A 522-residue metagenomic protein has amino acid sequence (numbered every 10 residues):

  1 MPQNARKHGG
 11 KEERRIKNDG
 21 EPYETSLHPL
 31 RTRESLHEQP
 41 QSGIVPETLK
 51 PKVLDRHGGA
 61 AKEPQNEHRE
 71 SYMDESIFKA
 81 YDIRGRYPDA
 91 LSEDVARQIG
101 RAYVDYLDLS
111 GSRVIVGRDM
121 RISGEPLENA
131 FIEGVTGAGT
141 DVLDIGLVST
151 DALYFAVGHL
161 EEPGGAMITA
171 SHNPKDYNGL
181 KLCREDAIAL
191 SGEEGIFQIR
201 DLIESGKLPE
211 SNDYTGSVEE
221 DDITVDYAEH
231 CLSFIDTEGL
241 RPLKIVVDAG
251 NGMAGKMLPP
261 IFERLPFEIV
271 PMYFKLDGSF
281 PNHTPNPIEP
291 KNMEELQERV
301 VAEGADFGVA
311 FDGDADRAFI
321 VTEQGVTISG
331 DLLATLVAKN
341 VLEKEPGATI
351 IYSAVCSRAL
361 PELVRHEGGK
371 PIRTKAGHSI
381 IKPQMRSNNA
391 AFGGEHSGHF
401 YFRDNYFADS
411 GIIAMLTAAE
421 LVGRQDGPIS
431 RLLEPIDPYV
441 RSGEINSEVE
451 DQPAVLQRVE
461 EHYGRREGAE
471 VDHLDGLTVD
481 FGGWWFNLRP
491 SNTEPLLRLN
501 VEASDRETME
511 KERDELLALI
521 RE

Functional and structural regions predicted by a protein language model:
G9, I16-K17, T25, R33-S35 (+2 more regions): A cross-taxon signal for low-complexity, glycine/charged-rich
R69-E133, G137-G139, V218-K244: An N-terminal, well-structured beta->alpha segment
S110-N178, L232, P260-V321: N-terminal small/polar loop signature for handling phosphorylated ligands or for N-terminal nucleophile
N178-E303: Gly/Ser/Thr-enriched, mixed-charge loops and adjacent short helices that form phosphate/oxyanion-binding elements
F197-E229, S233, E323-H396, F400-F402: Proline/glycine-rich low-complexity loops and linkers
E345-E522: Phosphate-binding and adjacent anionic-ligand microenvironments
